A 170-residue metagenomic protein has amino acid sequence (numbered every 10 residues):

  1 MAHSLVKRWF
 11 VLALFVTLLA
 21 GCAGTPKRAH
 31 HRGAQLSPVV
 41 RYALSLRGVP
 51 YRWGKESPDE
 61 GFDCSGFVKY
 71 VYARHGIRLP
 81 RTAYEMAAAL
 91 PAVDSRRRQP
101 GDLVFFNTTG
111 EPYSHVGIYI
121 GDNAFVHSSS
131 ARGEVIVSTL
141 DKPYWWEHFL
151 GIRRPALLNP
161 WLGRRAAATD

Functional and structural regions predicted by a protein language model:
M1-V11: Bacterial N-terminal signal peptides that target proteins for export
L18-G21: C-terminal motif of bacterial Sec signal peptides marking the signal peptidase cleavage site
A23-H31, R41, I77, A92-V93 (+2 more regions): Aromatic- and glycine-rich peptidoglycan recognition patches
V49-P100, L150: Catalytic cysteine-centered active-site loop
G101-L103, N123: Structural motif
